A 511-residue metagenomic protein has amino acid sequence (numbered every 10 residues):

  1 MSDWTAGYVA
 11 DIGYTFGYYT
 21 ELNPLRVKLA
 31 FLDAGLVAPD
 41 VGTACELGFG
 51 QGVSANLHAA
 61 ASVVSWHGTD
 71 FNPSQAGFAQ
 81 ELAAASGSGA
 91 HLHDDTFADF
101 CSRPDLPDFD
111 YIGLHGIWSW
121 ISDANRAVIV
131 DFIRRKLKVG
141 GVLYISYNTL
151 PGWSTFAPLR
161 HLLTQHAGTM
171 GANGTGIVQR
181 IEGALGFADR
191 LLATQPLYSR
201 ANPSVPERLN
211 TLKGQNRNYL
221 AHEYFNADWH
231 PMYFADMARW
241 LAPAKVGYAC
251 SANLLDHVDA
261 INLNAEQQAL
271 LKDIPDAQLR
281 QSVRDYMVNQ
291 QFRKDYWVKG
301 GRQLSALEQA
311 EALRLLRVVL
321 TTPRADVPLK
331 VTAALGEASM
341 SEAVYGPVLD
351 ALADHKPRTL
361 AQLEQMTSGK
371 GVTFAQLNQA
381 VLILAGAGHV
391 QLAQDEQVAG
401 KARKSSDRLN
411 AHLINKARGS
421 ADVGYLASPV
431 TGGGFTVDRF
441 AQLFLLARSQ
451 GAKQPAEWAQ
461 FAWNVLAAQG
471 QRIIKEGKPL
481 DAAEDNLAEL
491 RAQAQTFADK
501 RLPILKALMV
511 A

Functional and structural regions predicted by a protein language model:
A10-G42: Conserved alpha-helix/loop element of class I SAM-dependent methyltransferases that forms part of the SAM/SAH-binding
Q51-V63: Conserved SAM-binding loop of SAM-dependent methyltransferases across substrates and taxa, primarily the Class I
S102-I112: A short acidic, Gly/Pro-enriched loop at the edge of an enzyme's catalytic core that lines a small-molecule cofactor
A127-V139: A short glycine-rich, Lys/Arg-flanked "PGG" loop and its adjoining helix->strand segment in the class I
G140-N148: Conserved beta-strand signature within the Rossmann-like core of class I S-adenosyl-L-methionine
Y147-G171, A184, L191-L197: Conserved class I S-adenosyl-L-methionine
P357-T367: Short acidic, hydrophobic short linear motifs in intrinsically disordered regions
A399-Q450: Short, amphipathic alpha-helical interaction segments positioned at domain boundaries
